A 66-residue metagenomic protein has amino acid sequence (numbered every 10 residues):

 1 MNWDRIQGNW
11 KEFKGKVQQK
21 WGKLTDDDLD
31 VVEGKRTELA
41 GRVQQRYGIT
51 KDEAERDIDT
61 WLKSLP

Functional and structural regions predicted by a protein language model:
M1-P66: Intrinsically disordered, low-complexity, hydrophilic segments
